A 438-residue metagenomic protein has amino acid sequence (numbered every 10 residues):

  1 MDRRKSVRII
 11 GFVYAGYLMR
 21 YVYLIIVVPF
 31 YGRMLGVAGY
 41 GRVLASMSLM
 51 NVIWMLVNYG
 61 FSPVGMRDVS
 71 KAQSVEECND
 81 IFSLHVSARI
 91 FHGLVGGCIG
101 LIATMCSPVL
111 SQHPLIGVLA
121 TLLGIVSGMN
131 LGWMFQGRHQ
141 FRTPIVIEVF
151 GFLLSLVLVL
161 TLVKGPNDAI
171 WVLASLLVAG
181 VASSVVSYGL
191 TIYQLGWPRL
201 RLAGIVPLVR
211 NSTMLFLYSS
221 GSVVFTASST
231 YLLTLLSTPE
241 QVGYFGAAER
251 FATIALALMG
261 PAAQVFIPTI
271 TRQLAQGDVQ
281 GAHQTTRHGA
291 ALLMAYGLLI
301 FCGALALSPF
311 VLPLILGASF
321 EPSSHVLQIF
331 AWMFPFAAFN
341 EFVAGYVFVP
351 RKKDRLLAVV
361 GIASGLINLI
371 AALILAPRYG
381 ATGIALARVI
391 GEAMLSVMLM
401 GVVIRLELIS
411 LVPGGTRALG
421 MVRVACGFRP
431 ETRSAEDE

Functional and structural regions predicted by a protein language model:
M1-S6, R142-I145, A169-I170, L176 (+5 more regions): Interhelical loop/hinge segments that connect adjacent transmembrane helices in multipass membrane
K5-S62, T213-E240, L369-L373, R388 (+1 more regions): Signature of the first transmembrane helix
R8-Y21, S46, N51, M55-M105 (+2 more regions): Membrane-water interface segments that mark the loop-to-transmembrane alpha-helix transition
Y23-G39, T161-K164, V223-I254, R272-Q273 (+2 more regions): Helix-terminus/linker motif at the lipid-water interface of multi-pass membrane proteins
V37-A38, T104-A120, L307-F336, T382: Interfacial segments at transmembrane-helix termini and the short loops linking adjacent helices
N58-S74, V86, A252-V279, H283 (+1 more regions): Helix-loop junctions and terminal segments of transmembrane helices in multi-pass membrane transport/translocation
E77, G124-I147, F334-V360: Membrane-interface junctions at transmembrane-helix termini in multi-pass inner-membrane proteins
P114-G124, I145-Y193, A363-I367, A381-R405: Hydrophobic alpha-helical transmembrane segments
